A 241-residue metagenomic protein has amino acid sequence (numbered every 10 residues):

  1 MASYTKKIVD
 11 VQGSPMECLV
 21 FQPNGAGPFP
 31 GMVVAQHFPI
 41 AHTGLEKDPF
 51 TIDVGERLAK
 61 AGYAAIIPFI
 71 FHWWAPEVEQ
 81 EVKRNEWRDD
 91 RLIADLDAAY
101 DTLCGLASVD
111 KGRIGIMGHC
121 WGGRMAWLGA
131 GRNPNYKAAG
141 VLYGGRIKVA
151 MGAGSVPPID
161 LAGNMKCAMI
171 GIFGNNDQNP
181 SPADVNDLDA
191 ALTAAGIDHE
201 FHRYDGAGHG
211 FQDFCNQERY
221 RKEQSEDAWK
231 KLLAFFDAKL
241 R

Functional and structural regions predicted by a protein language model:
M1-K7: Short, hydrophobic/aromatic-rich segments at coil-to-beta transitions
K7-S108, F211-N216: Serine-hydrolase catalytic machinery in alpha/beta-hydrolase-like enzymes
V34-T43, C120, G144, G174: Glycine-rich His-Gly loop
F69, M117-H119, G140-Y143, I172 (+1 more regions): Alpha/beta-hydrolase-fold catalytic nucleophile elbow
L96-N164: Primarily recognizes the serine-hydrolase "nucleophile elbow" in alpha/beta-hydrolase and SGNH/GDSL folds
M165, G171-F173: Short beta-strand/loop motif that positions the catalytic acidic residue of the alpha/beta-hydrolase fold
Q178-D187: Conserved alpha/beta-hydrolase "acid-adjacent" motif
T193-R241: C-terminal catalytic histidine-bearing segment of alpha/beta-hydrolase fold enzymes
